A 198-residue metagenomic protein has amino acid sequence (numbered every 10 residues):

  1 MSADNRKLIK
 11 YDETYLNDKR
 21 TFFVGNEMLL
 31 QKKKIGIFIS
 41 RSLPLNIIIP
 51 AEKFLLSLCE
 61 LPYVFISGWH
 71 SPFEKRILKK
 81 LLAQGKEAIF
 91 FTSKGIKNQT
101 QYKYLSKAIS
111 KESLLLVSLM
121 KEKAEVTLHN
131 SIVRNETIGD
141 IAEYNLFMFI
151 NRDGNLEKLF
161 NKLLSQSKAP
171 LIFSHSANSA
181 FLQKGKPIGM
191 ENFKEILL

Functional and structural regions predicted by a protein language model:
A3-L198: Glycine-biased, small-residue-rich flexible motifs in mid-sequence functional cores and linkers
